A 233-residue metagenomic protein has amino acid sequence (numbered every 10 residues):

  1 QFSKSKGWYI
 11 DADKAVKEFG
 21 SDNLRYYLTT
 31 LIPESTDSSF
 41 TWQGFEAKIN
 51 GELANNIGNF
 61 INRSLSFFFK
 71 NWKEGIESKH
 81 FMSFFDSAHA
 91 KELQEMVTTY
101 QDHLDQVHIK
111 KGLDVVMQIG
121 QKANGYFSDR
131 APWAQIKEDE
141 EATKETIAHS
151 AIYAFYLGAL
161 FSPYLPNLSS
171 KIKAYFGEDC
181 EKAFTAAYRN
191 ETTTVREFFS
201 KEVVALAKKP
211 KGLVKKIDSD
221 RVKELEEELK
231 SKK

Functional and structural regions predicted by a protein language model:
Q1-F84, D179-G212: Catalytic adenosine-cofactor/nucleotide-binding cores of aminoacyl-tRNA synthetases and other
S3-S5, S21-N23, A54, G58 (+8 more regions): Small-side-chain structural scaffolding
K4, A15-V16, F45-N56, F85-L93 (+3 more regions): Secondary-structure capping and boundary motifs in well-ordered enzyme cores
Y9, W42, Q94-T98, A154: Residue-level signal for cytosolic alpha-helical hairpin/rod architecture
Y9-A12, S21-N23, D86, A90 (+7 more regions): Alpha-helix initiation and N-capping motif
S38, D102, V107, M117 (+1 more regions): Basic, alpha-helical terminal appendages of large translation-related enzymes
I61-Y100, N124-D139: Conserved, charged catalytic cores of large soluble enzymes
